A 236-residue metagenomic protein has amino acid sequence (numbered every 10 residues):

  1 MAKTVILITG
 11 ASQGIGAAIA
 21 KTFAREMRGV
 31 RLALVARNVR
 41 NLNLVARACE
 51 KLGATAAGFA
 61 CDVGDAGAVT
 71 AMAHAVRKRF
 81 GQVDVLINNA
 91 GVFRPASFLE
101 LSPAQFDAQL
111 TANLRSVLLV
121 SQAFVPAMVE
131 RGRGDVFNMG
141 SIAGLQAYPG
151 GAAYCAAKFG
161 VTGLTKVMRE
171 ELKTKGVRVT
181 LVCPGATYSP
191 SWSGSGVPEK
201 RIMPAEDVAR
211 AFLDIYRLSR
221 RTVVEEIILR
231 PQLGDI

Functional and structural regions predicted by a protein language model:
S12-Q13: Conserved glycine-rich cofactor-binding loop
M27-V45: Conserved glycine-rich Rossmann-like NAD(P)H-binding loop of the short-chain dehydrogenase/reductase
V39-R40, A60-A71, P103: The beta1-alpha1 cofactor-binding region of Rossmann-like NAD(H)/NADP(H)-dependent oxidoreductases
S97-F98, Q105-D107: Substrate-binding pocket helix/loop in short-chain dehydrogenase/reductase
S121, A157: Active-site helix of classical SDR
S141: Residue(s) in the substrate-gating loop at a strand-loop-helix junction that position the organic substrate next
T174, L181-V182, V197-I236: C-terminal helical subdomain
